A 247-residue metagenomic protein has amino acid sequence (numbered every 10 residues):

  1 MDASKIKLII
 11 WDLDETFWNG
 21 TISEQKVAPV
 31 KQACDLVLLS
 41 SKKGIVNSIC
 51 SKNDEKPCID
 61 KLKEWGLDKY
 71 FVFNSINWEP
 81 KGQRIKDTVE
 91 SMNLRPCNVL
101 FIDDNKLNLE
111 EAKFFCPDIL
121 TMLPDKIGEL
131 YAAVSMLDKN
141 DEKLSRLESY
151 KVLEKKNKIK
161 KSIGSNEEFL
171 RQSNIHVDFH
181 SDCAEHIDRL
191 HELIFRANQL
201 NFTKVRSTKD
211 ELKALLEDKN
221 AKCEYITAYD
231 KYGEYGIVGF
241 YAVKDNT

Functional and structural regions predicted by a protein language model:
D2-K5, N220: Short, small/polar residue-rich loop motifs at catalytic or cofactor-binding pockets
S4-S23: Asp-based phosphoryl-transfer active-site loop
T21-L39, P117-P124: Basic, amphipathic juxtamembrane/active-site segments that coordinate anionic phosphate or diphosphate groups
A33-K63, N74-E79, F202-R206, E211-L212 (+3 more regions): Substrate-recognition element of Asp-dependent hydrolases with the DxDx(T/V) motif
K69-N74, D118-K126: Short hydrophobic/aromatic-enriched beta-strand-loop microsegments
I85-K106, A112: Conserved Lys-Pro-Asp/Glu-containing loop-to-beta segment of HAD-superfamily phosphomonoesterases, centered on
K158-C183: Conserved N-terminal entry element of GNAT/NAT acetyltransferase domains
N174-R206: Short amphipathic alpha-helix that is part of the acyltransferase structural core
